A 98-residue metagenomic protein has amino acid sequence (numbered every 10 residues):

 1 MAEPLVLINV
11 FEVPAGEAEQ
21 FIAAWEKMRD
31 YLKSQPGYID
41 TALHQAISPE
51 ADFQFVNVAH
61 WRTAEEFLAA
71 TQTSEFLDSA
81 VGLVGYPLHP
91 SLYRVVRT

Functional and structural regions predicted by a protein language model:
M1-L5, A42-F53, D78-T98: Glycine-rich beta-strand-turn "strand-cap" elements at beta-sheet edges
A2, W25-M28: Generic hydrophobic alpha-helical membrane-segment signal
P4-E12, A42-T73: Short, well-ordered beta-strand segments in beta-rich or mixed alpha/beta enzyme and ligand-binding folds
E12-I22: Short, surface-exposed ligand-recognition loops at beta-strand->loop->(often short) alpha-helix junctions that present
K27-I39, H60-V95: An amphipathic, aromatic/His-enriched active-site/gating alpha helix that lines ligand/cofactor pockets
